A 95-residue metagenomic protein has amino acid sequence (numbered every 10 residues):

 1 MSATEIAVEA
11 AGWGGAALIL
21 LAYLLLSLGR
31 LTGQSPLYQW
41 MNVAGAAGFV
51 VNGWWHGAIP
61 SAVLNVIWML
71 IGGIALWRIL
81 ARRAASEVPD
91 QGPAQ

Functional and structural regions predicted by a protein language model:
M1-V8, W54-I59: Helix-coil boundary and interhelical linker segments in multi-pass alpha-helical membrane proteins
E5-A17, V63-M69: Structural signature of hydrophobic alpha-helical transmembrane segments
L20-L28, A47-W54: Alpha-helical transmembrane segments of multipass membrane proteins
L28-Q39: Short, amphipathic, aromatic/basic-enriched membrane-interface segments that mark the entry/exit of transmembrane
Y38-G48: Hydrophobic alpha-helical membrane segments
I59-E87: C-terminal structural segments of small proteins and small subunits
A85-Q95: Short, charged juxtamembrane terminal tails flanking transmembrane helices
